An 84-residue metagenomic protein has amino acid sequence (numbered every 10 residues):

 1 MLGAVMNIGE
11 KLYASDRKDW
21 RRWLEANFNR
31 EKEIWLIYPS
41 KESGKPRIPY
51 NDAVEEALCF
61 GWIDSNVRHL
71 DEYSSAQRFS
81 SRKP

Functional and structural regions predicted by a protein language model:
M1-P84: Charge-dense, helix-prone N-terminal extensions
